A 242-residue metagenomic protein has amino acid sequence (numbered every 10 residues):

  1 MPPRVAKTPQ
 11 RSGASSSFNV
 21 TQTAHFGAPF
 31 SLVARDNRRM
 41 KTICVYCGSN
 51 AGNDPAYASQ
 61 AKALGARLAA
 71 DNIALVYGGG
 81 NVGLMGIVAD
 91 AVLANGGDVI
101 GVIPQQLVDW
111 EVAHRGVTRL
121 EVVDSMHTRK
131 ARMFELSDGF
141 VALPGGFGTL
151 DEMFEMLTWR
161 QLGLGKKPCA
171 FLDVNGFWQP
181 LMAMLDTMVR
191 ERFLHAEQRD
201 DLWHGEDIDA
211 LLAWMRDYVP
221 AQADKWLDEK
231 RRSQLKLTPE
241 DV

Functional and structural regions predicted by a protein language model:
P2-R4, T8, G13, A24 (+1 more regions): Targeting/processing segments of secretory and organellar proteins
D36-L136, G176-D209, A213-W214, Y218-V242: A cross-family phosphate/adenosyl-ligand binding-site feature
V76-Y77, P144-G145, D173: Small/polar loops that bind or transfer phosphate-bearing groups
L93, W159-K167, F193-H195: Arginine/glycine-rich "motif VI" loop of SF2 helicases in the C-terminal RecA-like domain
T128-G163, A170, D224: Active-site/ligand-binding-proximal alpha/beta "capping" segment
